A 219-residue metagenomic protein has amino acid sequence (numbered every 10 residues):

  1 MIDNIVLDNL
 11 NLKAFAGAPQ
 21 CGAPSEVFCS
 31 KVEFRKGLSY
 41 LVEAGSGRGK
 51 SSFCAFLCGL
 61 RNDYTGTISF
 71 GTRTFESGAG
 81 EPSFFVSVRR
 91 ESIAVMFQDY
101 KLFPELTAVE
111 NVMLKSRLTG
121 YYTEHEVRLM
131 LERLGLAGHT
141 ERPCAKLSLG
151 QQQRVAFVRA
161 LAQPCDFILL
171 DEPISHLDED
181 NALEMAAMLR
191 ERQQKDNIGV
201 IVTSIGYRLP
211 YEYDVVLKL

Functional and structural regions predicted by a protein language model:
C58: Helix-to-loop junction immediately C-terminal to a conserved catalytic motif
G66-S77: Conserved ABC transporter NBD signature motif
F75-A94: ABC ATPase NBD coupling module
E124-H139: Conserved ABC ATPase "signature" region
P143-Q151: Conserved ABC ATPase signature
F157: Hydrophobic anchor residue at the start of the ABC signature
I168-E172: Catalytic Walker B motif of ABC-type/P-loop ATPase nucleotide-binding domains
